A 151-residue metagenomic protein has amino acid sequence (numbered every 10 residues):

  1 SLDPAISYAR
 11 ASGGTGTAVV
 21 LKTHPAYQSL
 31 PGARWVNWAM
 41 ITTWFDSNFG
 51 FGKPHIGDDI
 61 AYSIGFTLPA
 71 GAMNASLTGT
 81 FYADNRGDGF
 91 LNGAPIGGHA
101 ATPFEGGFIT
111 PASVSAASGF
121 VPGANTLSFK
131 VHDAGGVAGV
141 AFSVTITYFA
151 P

Functional and structural regions predicted by a protein language model:
S1-G50, G65-T67, S76, Y82 (+1 more regions): Accessory carbohydrate-binding/adhesion or oligomerization-edge regions at the termini of glycan-active proteins
T43-A61, H99-I109: Extracellular beta-rich ligand/substrate-recognition surface
H55-G57, G71, S118-P122: Extracellular/lumenal carbohydrate-interaction signature centered on repeated Trp-anchored short motifs
G57-I60, L68-T78: Extended extracellular/luminal ectodomain segments enriched in beta-structured repeat modules
R86-G98: Short, surface-exposed beta-strand/strand-loop-strand elements in extracellular ectodomains
N92, T110-A112, F142: Surface-exposed beta-strand edges and their flanking turn/coil or helix-capping segments
